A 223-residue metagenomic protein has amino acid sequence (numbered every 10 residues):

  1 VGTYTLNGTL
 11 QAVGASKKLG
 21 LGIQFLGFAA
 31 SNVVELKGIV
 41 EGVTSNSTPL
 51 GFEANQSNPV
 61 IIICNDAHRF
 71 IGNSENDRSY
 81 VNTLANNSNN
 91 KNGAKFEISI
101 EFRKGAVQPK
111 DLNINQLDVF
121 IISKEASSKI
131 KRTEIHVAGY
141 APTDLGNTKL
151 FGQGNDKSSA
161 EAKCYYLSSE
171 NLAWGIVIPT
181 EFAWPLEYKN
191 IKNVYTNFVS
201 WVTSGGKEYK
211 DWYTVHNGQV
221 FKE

Functional and structural regions predicted by a protein language model:
V1-E223: Extracellular distal adhesion/interaction modules in secreted or cell-surface proteins
